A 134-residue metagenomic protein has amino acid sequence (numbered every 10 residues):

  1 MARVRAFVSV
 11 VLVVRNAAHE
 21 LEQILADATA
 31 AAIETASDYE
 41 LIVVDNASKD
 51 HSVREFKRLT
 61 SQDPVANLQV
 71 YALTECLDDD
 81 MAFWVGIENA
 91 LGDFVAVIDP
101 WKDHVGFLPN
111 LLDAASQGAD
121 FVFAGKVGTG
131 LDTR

Functional and structural regions predicted by a protein language model:
M1-A30, A36: N-proximal low-complexity "stem/linker" segments adjacent to membrane-targeting elements
V14, V44-N46, L73: Conserved sequence signature across two-component system core domains
E22, D27, A31, H51 (+3 more regions): Alpha-helical structural signal in soluble globular domains
Y39, V53-M81, E88-N89: Conserved donor nucleotide-binding strand/loop of the catalytic core
D45-R54, K102: A conserved acidic beta->alpha catalytic loop
Y71-N89, F94, V105-R134: Acceptor/aglycone-binding surface of glycosyltransferases and processive sugar-polymer synthases
